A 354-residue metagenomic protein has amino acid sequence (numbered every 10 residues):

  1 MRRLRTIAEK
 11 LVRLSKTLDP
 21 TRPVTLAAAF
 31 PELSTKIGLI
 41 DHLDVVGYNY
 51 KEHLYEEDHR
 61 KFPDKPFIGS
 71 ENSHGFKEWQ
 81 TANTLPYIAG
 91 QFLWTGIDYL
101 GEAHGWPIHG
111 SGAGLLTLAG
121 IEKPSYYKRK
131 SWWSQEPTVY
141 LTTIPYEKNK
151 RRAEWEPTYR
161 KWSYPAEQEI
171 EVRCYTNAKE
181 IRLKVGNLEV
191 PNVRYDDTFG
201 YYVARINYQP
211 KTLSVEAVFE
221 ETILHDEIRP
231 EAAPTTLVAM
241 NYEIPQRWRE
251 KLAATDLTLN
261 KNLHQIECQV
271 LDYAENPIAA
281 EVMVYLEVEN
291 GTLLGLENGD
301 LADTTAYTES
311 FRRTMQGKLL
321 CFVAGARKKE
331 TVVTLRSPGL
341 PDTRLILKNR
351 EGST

Functional and structural regions predicted by a protein language model:
L4-A29, I37-L43, L54-T255, N260 (+2 more regions): Substrate-binding clefts and catalytic carboxylate motifs of secreted carbohydrate-active enzymes
L14, P23, N298-S310: Acidic/polar low-complexity surface segments
R194, T236, E287-D303, S353-T354: Short aromatic-acidic-glycine turn motif
V203-Y208, Y307-R327: Short, hydrophobic beta-strand segments
Q209-L213, H264, K329-T331: Exposed beta-strand face motif in extracellular beta-rich ectodomains
A217, V270, L335-S337: Conserved structural position at the C-terminal beta-strand of extracellular beta-sandwich adhesion modules
H225-A233, P341-T354: Short beta-strand elements
N260-I266: Short, solvent-exposed loop/turn segments enriched in Ser/Thr/Gly
